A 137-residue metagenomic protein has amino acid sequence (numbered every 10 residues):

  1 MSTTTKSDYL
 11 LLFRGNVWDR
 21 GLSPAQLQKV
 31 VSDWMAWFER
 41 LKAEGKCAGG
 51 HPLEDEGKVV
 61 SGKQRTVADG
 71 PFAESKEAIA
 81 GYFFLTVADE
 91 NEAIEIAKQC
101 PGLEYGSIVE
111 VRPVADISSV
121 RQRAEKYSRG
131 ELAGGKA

Functional and structural regions predicted by a protein language model:
M1-A137: Conserved, structured core segments of small domains
